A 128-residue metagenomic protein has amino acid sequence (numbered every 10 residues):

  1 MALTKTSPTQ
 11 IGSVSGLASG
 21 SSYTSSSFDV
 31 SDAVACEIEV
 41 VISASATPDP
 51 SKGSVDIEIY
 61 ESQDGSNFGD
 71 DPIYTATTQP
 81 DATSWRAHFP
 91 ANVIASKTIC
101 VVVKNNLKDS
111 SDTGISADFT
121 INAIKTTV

Functional and structural regions predicted by a protein language model:
M1-D32: Solvent-exposed, flexible loop/coil segments flanking beta-strands in beta-rich domains
M1-S13, N105-V128: C-terminal interaction-tip segments
T9-G12, D70-P80: Solvent-exposed serine/threonine-rich low-complexity stretches and specific carbohydrate-binding patches
T24-F28, T83-N92: Exposed aromatic-hydrophobic patches
C36-V40, N92-G114: Noncatalytic modules at the cell exterior or secretory-pathway interfaces, chiefly beta-strand-rich lectin/adhesion
A44-G53, L107-T113: Extended, low-complexity, turn-rich repeat/linker tracts enriched in Gly/Pro/Ser/Thr and Asp/Glu that occur
D56-Y60: Beta-strand signatures of extracellular beta-sandwich domains
S62-S66: Short loop/turn segments immediately following beta-strands, especially the blade-tip and inter-blade linker loops
